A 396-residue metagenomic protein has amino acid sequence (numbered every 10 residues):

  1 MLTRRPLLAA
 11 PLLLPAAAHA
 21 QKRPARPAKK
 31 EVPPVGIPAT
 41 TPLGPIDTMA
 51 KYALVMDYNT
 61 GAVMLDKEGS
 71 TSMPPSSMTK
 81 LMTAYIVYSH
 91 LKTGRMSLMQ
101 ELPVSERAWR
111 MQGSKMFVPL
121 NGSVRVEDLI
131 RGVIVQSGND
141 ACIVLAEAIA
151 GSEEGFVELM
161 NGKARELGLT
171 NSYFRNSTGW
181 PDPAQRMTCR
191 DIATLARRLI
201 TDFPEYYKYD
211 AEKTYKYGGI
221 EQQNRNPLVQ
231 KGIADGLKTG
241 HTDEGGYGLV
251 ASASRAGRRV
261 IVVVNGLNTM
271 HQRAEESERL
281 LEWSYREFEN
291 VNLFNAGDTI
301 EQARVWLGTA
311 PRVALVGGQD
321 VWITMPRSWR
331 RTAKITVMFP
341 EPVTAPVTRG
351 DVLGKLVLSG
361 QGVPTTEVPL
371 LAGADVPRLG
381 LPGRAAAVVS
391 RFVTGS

Functional and structural regions predicted by a protein language model:
M1-L12: N-terminal secretory signal peptides and thylakoid transit peptides that target proteins across membranes
R5-P6, L81, R259: Hydrophobic alpha-helical segments, especially transmembrane helices and their immediate juxtamembrane helical caps
A16-A20: Sec/Tat signal peptide C-region and signal peptidase I cleavage site
Q21-R190, R197-F203, T214-G218: Active-site-adjacent loops and short helices of periplasmic peptidoglycan-processing enzymes
T170-Y173, P181-S396: Domain-terminus/edge residues, biased toward the C-terminal soluble/receptor-binding domains of extracytoplasmic
